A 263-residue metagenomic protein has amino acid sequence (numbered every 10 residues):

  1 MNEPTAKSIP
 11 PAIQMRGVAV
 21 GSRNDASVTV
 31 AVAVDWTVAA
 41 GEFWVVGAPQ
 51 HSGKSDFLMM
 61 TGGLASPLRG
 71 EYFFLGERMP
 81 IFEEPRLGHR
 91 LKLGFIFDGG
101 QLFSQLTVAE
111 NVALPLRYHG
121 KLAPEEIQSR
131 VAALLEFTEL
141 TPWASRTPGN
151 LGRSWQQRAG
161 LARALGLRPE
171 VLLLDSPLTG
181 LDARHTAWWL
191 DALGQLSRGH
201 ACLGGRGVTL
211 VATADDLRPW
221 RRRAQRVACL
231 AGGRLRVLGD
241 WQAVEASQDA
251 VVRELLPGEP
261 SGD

Functional and structural regions predicted by a protein language model:
G62: Helix-to-loop junction immediately C-terminal to a conserved catalytic motif
R78-G94, P124, V244-S247: ABC ATPase NBD coupling module
Q105-L114: Short coil-to-helix segment of the ABC ATPase nucleotide-binding domain corresponding to the Q-loop/switch region
E125-W143: Conserved ABC ATPase "signature" region
T147-L151, W155: Conserved ABC ATPase signature
R168: Conserved catalytic motifs of ABC-family nucleotide-binding domains
R234-L256: Conserved beta-strand-loop-alpha-helix hinge in the C-terminal portion of ABC ATPase nucleotide-binding domains
